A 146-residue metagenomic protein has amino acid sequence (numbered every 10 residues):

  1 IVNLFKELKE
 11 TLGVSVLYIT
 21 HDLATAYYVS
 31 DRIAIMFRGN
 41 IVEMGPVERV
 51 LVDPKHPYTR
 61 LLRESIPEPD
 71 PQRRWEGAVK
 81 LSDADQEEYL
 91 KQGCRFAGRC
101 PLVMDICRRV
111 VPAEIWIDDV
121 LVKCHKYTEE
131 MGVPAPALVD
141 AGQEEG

Functional and structural regions predicted by a protein language model:
I1-R74: P-loop NTP-binding/switch modules centered on Walker-like glycine-rich loops
P46-G146: Charged, flexible cofactor/metal-binding loops and thiol motifs
